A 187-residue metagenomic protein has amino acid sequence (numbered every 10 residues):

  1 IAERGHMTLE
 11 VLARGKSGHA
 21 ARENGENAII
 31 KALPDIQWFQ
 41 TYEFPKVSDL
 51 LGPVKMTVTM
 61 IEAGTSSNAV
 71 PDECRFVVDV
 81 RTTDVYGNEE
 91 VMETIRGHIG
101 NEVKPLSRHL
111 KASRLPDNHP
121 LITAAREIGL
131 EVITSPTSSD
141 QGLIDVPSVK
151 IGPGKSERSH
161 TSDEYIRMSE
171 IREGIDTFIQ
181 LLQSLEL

Functional and structural regions predicted by a protein language model:
I1-L187: Metal-dependent amide/peptide-bond hydrolase catalytic core, centered on the "pita-bread" metallohydrolase fold
